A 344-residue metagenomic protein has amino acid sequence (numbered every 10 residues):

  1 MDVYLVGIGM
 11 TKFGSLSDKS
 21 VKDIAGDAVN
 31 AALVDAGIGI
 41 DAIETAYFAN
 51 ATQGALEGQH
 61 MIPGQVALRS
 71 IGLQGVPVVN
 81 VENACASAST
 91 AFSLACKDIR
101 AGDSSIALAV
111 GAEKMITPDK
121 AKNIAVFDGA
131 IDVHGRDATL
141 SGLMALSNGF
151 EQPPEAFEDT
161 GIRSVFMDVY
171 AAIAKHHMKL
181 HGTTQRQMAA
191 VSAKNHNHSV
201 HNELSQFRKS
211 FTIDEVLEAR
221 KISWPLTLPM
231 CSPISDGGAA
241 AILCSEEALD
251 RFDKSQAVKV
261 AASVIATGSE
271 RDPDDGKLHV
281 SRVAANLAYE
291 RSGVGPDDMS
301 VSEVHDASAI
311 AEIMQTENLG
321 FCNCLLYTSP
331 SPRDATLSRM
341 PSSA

Functional and structural regions predicted by a protein language model:
M1-A86, L94, V169, I173-T184 (+3 more regions): Conserved active-site "lid/cap" helical segment
M1-K22, A31, G142-T160, A190 (+4 more regions): Condensing-enzyme catalytic core mediating Claisen C-C bond formation in acyl metabolism
Y4, L16, Q53-A107, K114-V169 (+4 more regions): Conserved catalytic cysteine-centered active-site region of acyl-thioester-dependent Claisen-condensing enzymes
S17-K19, G58, P118-N123, V200-E203 (+3 more regions): Short acidic, glycine/serine/threonine-rich loops at helix termini
G54-I62, D272-G276, D306-L326: Short glycine/threonine-rich loop-to-helix capping motif typified by GTGT followed within a few residues by an Asp-Pro
E82-E113, M167-H201, A241-E247: Active-site-proximal alpha-helical scaffold in enzymes
Y327-D334: Conserved small/polar residues in nucleotide/adenosyl-binding loops
M340-A344: Hydrophobic alpha-helical segments, chiefly the membrane-spanning helices and signal/signal-anchor peptides
